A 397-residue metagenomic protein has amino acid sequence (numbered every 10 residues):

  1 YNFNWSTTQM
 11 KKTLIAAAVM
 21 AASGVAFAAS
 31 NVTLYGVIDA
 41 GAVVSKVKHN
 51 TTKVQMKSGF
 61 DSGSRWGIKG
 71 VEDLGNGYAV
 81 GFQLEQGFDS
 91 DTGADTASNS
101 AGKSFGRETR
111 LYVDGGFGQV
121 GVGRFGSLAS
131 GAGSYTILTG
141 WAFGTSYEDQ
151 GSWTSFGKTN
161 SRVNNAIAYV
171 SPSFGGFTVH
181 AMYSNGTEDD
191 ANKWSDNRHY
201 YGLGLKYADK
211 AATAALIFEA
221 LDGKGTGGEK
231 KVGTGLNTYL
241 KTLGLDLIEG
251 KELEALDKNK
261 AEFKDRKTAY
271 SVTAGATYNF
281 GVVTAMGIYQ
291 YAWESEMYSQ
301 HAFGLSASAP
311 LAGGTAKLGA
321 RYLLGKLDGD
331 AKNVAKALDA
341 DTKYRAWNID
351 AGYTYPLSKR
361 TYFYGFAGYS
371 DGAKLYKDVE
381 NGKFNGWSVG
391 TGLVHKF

Functional and structural regions predicted by a protein language model:
Y1-N31: Gram-negative bacterial Sec-dependent N-terminal signal peptides
S30-V44, K53-E188, N197-H199, G204-L216: Outer membrane beta-barrel
I38-A42, L84-Q86, R124, A181-Y183 (+6 more regions): Transmembrane beta-barrel strands of outer-membrane/channel proteins
K57-G63, A101-S104, K158-R162, W194-Y200 (+4 more regions): Transmembrane beta-barrel outer-membrane domains
G70-E72, V113-G115, S171-P172, K206-D209 (+5 more regions): Residue-level signature of outer-membrane beta-barrel architecture
Y78-V80, F117-G121, G176-V179, A211-L216 (+3 more regions): Repeated loop/turn-to-beta-strand initiation elements of outer-membrane beta-barrel proteins
G202-D350: Detector for outer-membrane/organellar transmembrane beta-barrel domains, recognizing the amphipathic beta-strand
F384-F397: Outer-membrane beta-barrel "beta-signal"
